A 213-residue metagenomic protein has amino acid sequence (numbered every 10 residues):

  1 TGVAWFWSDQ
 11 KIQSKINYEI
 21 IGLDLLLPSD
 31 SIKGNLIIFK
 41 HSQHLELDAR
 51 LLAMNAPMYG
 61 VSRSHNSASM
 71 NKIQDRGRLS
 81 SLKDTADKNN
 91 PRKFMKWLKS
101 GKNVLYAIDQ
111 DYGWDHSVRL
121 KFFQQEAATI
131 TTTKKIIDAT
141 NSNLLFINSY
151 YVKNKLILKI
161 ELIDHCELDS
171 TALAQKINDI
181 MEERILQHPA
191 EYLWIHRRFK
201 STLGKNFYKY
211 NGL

Functional and structural regions predicted by a protein language model:
T1-L36, L45, N71-G77, L82: Membrane-anchoring hydrophobic helices of lipid-metabolizing enzymes
I16-L23, S42, S67, D84-K88 (+2 more regions): A conditional alpha-helix N-cap/helix-loop micro-motif detector
I21, V61-R63, K88-N89, E161-I163 (+1 more regions): Conserved beta-strand termini and adjacent loop/short-helix elements that scaffold enzyme active sites in alpha/beta
L26-G34, M54-N55, R92-L213: Non-catalytic C-terminal accessory region of glycerolipid acyltransferases and related lyso-lipid remodeling enzymes
L36-I38, G60-V61: Short catalytic-loop micro-motif centered on adjacent basic/acidic residues
K40-H44, S64-N66, S149-K153: Short glycine-enriched loops at secondary-structure junctions
H44-R63, A68: Membrane-embedded segments
G60-R92, V104, V118: Short, conserved active-site entrance elements at the starts or edges of catalytic domains
